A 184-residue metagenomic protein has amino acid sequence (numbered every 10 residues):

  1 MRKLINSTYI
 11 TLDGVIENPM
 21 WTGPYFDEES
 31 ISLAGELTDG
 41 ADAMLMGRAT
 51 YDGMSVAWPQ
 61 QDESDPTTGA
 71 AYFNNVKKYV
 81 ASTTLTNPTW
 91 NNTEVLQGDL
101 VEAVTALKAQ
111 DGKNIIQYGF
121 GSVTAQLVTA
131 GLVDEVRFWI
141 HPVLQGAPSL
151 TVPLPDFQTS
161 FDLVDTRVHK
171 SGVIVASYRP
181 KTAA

Functional and structural regions predicted by a protein language model:
M1-A184: Enzymes that bind and transform nitrogen-containing heteroaromatic metabolites
